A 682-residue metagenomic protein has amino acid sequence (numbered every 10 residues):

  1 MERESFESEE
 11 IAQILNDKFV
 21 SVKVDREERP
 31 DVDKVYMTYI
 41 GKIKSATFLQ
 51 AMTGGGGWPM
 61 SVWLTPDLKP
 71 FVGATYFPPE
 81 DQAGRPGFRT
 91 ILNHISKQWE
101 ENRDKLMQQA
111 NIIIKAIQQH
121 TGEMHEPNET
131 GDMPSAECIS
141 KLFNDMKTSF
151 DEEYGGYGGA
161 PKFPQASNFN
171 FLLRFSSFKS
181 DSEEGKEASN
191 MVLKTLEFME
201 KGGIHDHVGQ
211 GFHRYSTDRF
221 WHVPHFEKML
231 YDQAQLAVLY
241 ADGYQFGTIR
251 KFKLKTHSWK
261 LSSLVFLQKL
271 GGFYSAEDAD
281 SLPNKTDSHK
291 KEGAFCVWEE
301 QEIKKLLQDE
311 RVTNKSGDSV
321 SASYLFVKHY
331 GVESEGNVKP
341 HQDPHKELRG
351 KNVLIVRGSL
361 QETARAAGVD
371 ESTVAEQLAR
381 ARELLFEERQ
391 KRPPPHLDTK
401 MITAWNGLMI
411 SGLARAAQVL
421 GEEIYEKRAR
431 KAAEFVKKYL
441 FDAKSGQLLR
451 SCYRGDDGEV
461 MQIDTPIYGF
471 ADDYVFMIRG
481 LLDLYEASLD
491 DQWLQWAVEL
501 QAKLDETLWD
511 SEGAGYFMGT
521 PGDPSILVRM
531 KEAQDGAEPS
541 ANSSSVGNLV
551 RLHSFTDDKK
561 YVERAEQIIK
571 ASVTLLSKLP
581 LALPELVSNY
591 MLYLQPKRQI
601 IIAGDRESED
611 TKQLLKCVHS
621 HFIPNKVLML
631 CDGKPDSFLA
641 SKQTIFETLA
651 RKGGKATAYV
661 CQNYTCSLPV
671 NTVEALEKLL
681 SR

Functional and structural regions predicted by a protein language model:
M1, F212, Q233-L236, Y240 (+8 more regions): Extended, hydrophobic alpha-helical segments in both membrane/secreted and soluble proteins
M1-G412, A416-V419, I569-R682: Replace the tail clause
E187, M191, K251-L254, I424 (+5 more regions): Alpha-helical positions within canonical tetratricopeptide repeat
F198-H205, K431-D442: Glycine-rich, acidic and aromatic/proline-enriched surface loops and short helix-turn segments that act as binding
Y215-S216, Q418-R428, K438, A443-D464: Glycine-rich cofactor-pocket loops
Q233, F246, Q418-Y425, A541-N542 (+1 more regions): Acyl activation and transfer enzymes in specialized metabolism, enriched for ANL adenylate-forming modules
S263-L267, K444-F476, G480-F638: Long, polar/charge-rich, low-hydrophobicity segments
